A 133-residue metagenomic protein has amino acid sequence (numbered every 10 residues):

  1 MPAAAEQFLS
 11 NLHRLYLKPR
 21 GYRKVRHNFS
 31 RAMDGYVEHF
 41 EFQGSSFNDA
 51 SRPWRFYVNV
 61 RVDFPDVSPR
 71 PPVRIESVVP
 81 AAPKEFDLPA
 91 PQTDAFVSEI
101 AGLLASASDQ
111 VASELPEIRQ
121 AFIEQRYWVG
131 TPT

Functional and structural regions predicted by a protein language model:
M1-N11, K24, S30-T133: Intrinsically disordered, low-complexity regulatory regions enriched in serine/threonine/proline and acidic residues
L17: Pyridoxal 5′-phosphate
